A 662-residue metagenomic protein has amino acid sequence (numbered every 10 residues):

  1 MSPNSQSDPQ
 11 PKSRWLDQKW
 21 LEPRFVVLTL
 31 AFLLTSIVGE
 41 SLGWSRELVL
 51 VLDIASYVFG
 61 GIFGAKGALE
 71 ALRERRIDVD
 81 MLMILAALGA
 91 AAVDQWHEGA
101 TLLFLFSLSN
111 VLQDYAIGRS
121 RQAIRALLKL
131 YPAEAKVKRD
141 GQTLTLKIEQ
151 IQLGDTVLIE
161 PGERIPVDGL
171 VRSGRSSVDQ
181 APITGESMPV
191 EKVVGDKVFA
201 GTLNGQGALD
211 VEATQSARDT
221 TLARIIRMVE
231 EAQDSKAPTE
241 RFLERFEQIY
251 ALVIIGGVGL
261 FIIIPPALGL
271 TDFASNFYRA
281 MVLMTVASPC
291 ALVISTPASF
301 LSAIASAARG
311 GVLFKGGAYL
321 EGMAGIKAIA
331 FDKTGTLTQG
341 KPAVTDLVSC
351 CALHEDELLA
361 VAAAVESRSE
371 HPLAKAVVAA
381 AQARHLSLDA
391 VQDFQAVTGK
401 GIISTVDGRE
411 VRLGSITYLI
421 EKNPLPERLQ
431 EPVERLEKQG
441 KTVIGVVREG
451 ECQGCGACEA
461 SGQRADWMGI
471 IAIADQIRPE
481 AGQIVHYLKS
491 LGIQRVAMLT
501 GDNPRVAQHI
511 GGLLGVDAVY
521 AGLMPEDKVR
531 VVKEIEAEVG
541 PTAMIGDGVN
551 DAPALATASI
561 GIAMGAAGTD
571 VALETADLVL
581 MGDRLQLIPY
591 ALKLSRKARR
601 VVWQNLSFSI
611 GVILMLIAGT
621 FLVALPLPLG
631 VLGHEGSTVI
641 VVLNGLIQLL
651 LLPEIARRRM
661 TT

Functional and structural regions predicted by a protein language model:
M1-L48, I117, A126, G141-I148 (+6 more regions): Flexible metal-binding regulatory segments at protein termini and peripheral loops
S2-L16, I37, L50-K138, E149-V157 (+6 more regions): Actuator/coupling domain of P-type ATPases
S2-S7, D17, L34, V38-L42 (+12 more regions): Membrane-embedded alpha-helical bundles of multi-pass transporters
T29-A31, R241-L270, R279-P289, T296-P297 (+1 more regions): Bilayer-spanning, highly hydrophobic alpha-helical transmembrane segments
L69-R73, I77, Y115-R125, A298-G317 (+1 more regions): Juxtamembrane helix-loop transition segments at the membrane interface in multi-pass membrane proteins
D78-I84, I124-R139, A307-K333: Membrane-cytosol interface motif
A135, L146, D155, V167-D168 (+12 more regions): Conserved cytosolic headpiece of P-type ATPases
A318-N550, A556-I560, K593-R596, I655-T662: Cytosolic catalytic headpiece
